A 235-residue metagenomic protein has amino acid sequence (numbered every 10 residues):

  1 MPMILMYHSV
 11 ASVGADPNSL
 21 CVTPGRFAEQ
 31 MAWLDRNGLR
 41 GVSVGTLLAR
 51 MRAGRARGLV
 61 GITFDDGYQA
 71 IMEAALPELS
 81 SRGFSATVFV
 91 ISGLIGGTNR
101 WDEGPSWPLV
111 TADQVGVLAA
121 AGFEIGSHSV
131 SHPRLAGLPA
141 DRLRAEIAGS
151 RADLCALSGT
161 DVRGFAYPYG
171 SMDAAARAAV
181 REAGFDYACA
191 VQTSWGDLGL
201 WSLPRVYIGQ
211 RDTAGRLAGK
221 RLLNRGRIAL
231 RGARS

Functional and structural regions predicted by a protein language model:
M1-T63, Y68-M72, G137-S235: C-terminal active-site subregion of NodB/CE4 polysaccharide deacetylases
L5, S9-A11, E124-H132: Histidine-centered catalytic micro-motifs
D35, P77-F84, P108-S127, R181: Acidic (Asp/Glu)-rich catalytic clusters
G58-V60, Q69-F84, I91: Acidic/aromatic-lined carbohydrate-recognition and catalytic surfaces of CAZymes acting on diverse glycans
G83-P105: A short, conserved beta-to-alpha structural element at the edge of catalytic cores that scaffolds binding
T87-F89, G126, G164: A structural signal for isolated positions on well-ordered beta-strands in alpha/beta enzyme cores
G93-G96, S131-P133, S171-M172: Short, catalytically relevant binding-site loops at active-site mouths
G97-S106, H132-A140: Surface-exposed cleft-lining segments at the edges of enzyme active sites
